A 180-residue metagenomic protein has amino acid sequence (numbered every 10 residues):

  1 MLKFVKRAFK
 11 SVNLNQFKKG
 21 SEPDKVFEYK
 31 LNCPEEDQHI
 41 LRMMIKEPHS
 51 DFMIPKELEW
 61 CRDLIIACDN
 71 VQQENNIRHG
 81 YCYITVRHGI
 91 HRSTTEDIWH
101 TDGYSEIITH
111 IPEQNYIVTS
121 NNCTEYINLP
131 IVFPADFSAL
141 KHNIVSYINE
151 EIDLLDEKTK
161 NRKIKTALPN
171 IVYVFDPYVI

Functional and structural regions predicted by a protein language model:
M1, I45, I77, K158-I164 (+2 more regions): Intrinsic structural disorder
M1-R78: N-terminal auxiliary "cap/dimerization" subdomain that precedes the catalytic jelly-roll/cupin core of mononuclear
S21, C33, L64, T85-R87 (+3 more regions): Generic alpha-helical secondary structure signal
D24, D37, D51, D63 (+7 more regions): Acidic-enriched, low-complexity/disordered segments with a strong bias for Aspartate over Glutamate
F27, H79-Y81, V145, I171: Intrinsically disordered, low-complexity segments enriched in small/polar residues
E57-H110: Hydrophobic alpha-helical segments and helix pairs
H91-I171: Catalytic core of non-heme Fe(II) oxygenases with the double-stranded beta-helix
Y173, Y178-I180: Histidine-centered metal-chelating micro-motifs
